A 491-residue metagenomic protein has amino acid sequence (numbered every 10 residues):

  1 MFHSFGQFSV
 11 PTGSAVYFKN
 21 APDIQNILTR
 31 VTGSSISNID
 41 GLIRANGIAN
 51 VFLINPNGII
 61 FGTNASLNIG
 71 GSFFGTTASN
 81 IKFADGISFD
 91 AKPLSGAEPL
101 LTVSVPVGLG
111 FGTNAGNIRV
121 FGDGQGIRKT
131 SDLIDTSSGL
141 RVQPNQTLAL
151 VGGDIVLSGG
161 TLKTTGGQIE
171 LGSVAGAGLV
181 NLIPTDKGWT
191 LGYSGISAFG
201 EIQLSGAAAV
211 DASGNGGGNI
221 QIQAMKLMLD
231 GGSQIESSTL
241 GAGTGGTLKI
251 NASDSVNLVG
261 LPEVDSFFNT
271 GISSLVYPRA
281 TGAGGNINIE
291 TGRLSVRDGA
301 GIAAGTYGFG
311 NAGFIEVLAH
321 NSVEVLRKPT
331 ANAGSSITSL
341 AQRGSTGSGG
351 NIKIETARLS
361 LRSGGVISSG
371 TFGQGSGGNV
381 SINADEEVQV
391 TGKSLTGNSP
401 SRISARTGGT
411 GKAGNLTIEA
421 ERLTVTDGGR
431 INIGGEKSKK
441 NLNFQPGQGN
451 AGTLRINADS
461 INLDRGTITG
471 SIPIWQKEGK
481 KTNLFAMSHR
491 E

Functional and structural regions predicted by a protein language model:
M1-E491: Extracellular and secretory-pathway beta-repeat/beta-biased strand scaffolds
